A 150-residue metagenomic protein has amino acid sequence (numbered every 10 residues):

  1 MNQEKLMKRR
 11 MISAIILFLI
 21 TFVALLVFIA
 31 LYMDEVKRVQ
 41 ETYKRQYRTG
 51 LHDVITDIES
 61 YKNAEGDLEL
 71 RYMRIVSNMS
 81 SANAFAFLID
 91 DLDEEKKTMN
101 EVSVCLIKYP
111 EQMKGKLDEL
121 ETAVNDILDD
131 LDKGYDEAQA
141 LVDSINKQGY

Functional and structural regions predicted by a protein language model:
M1-M7: N-terminal Lys/Arg-rich, disordered targeting/topogenic segments
L6, D57-S60, F85-L88, Q112 (+3 more regions): Amphipathic, soluble alpha-helical interaction motifs
I12-A30: Hydrophobic membrane-insertion alpha-helices, especially the h-region of bacterial N-terminal signal peptides
A14, L92, K96, L131-A138: Long amphipathic alpha-helices with heptad-repeat character, especially coiled-coil-forming segments used
I29-K37: N-terminal membrane-insertion alpha helix
V39-K108, D126: Alpha-helical segments in soluble extracytoplasmic regions
E111-Y150: C-terminal amphipathic alpha-helix
